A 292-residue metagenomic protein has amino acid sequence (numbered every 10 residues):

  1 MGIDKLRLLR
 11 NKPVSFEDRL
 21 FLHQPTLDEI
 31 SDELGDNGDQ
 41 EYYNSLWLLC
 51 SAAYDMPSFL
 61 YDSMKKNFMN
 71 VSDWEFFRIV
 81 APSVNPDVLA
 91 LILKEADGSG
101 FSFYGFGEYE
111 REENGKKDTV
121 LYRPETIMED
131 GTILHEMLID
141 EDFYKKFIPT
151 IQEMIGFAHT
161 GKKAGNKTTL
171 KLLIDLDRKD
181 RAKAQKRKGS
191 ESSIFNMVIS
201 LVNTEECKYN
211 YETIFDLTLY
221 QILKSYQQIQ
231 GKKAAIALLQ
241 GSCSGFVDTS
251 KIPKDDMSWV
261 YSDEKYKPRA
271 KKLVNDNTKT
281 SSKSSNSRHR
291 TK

Functional and structural regions predicted by a protein language model:
M1-V71, Q152-S242: An amphipathic, hydrophobic-aromatic interaction surface with interspersed Lys/Arg that forms lipid/phosphate-bearing
K12, Q24, M56, A81 (+5 more regions): Intrinsic-disorder/low-complexity coil detector
F16, F21, F59, F68 (+9 more regions): Phenylalanine-focused residue identity feature
Q24-E110, G115-L121, E125: A surface-exposed, charged beta-strand/loop segment in the N-terminal or early-internal portion of soluble proteins
T26, F143, K162, N166 (+1 more regions): Intrinsic-disorder/low-complexity, polar/charged segments
D32, D142-K145, P149, E153 (+6 more regions): Polar/charged alpha-helical tracts
V80-E191: Hydrophobic, aromatic-lined core segments that form the binding pocket/scaffold for planar heteroaromatic ligands
T213-K292: Alpha-helical oligomerization segments
